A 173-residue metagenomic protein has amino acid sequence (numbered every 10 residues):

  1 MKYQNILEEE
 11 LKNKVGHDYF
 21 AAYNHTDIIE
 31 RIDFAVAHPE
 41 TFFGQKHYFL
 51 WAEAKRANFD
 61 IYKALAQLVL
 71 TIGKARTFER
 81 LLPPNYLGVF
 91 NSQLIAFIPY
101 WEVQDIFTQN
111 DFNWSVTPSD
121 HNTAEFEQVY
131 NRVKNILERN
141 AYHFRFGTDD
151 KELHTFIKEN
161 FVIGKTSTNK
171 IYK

Functional and structural regions predicted by a protein language model:
M1-I29: Acidic-basic catalytic patches of nuclease active cores, encompassing PD-(D/E)XK and other metal-cofactor nuclease
I32, A37-A57, Q67-V69, G73-K173: Charged, often flexible domain-edge or linker segments that flank or initiate folded functional domains
